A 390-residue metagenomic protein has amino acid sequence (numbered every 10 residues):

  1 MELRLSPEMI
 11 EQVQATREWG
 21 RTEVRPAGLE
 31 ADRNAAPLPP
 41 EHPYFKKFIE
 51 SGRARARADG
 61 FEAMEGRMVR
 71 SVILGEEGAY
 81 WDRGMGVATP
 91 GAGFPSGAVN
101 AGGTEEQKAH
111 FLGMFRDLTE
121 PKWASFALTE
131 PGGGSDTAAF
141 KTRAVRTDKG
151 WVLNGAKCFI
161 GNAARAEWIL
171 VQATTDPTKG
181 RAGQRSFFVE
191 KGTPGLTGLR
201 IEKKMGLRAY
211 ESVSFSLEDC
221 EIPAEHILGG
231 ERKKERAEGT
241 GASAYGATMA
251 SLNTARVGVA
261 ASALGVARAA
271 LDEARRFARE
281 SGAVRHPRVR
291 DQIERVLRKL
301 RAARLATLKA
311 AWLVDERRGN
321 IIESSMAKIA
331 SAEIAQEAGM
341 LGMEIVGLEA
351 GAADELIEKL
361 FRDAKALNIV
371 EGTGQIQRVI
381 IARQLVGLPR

Functional and structural regions predicted by a protein language model:
M1-P90, H110, T119: Amphipathic, small/basic residue-rich leader segments at the start of a protein or domain
E2, L74, F94, E106 (+1 more regions): Glycine-rich phosphate/cofactor-binding loops in nucleotide/flavin-utilizing enzymes
L3-P7, E11-Q12, G198-R301, L367: Glycine-rich beta->alpha junctions and the first turn(s) of the following alpha-helix
R25-A36, R275-R290, R301-S331, Q336-A352: C-terminal helix-coil-helix/basic helical segment that borders enzyme active sites and/or dimer interfaces and provides
G86-Q107, G134: N-terminal glycine-rich flavin-associated loop
E120-T129: A short, Trp-centered hydrophobic/proline-enriched beta-strand micro-motif
A144-V145: A structural signal for short hydrophobic beta-strand segments in well-ordered beta-sheet cores
N154-G198: A short core secondary-structure module
